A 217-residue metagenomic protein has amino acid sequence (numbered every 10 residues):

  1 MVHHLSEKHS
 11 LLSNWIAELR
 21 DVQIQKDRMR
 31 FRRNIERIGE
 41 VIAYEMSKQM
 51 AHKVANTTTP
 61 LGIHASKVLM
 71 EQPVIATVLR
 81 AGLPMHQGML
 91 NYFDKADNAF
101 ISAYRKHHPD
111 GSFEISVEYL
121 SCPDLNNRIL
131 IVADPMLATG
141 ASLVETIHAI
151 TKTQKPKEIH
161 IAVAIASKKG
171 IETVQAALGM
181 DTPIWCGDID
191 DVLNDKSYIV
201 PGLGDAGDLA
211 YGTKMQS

Functional and structural regions predicted by a protein language model:
M1-S217: PRPP-associated nucleotide enzymes
